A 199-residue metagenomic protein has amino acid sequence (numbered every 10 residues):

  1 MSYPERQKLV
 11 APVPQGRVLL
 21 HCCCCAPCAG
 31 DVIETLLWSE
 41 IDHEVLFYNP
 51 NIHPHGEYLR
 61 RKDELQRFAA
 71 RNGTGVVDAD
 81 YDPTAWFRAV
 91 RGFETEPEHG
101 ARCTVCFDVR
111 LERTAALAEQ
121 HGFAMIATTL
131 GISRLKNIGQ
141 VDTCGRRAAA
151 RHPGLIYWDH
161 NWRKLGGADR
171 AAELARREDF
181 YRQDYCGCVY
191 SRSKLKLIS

Functional and structural regions predicted by a protein language model:
M1-S199: Nucleotide-activated chemistry modules centered on ATP-dependent adenylation/adenylyltransferase
